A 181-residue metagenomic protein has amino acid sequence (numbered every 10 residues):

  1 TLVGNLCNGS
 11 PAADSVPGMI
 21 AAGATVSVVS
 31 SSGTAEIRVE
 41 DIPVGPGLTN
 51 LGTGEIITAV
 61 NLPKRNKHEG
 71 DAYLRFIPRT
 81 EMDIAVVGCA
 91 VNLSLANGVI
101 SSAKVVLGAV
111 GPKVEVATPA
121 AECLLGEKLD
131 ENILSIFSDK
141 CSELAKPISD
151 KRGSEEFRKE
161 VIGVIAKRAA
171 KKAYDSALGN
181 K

Functional and structural regions predicted by a protein language model:
T1-K181: C-terminal structural segment of proteins
